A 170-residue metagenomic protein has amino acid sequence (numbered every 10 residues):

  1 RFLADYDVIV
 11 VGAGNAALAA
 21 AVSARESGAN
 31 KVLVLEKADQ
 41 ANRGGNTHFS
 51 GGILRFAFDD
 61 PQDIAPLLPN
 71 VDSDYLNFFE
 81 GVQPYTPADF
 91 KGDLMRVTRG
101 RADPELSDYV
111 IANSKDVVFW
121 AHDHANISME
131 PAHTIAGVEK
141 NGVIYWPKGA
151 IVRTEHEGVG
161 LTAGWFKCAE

Functional and structural regions predicted by a protein language model:
R1, A38, G45, Y85 (+2 more regions): Residue-level signal for the start and early helices of compact helical domains
R1-V71, A150-E170: Residues forming the flavin
D7, D59, L76, T86 (+2 more regions): Compositionally biased, intrinsically disordered low-complexity regions enriched in proline and serine
L54-V110: Glycine-rich active-site loop/strand segments that organize a redox cofactor
R99-A102, L106-E170: Conserved redox-cofactor binding core of oxidoreductases
